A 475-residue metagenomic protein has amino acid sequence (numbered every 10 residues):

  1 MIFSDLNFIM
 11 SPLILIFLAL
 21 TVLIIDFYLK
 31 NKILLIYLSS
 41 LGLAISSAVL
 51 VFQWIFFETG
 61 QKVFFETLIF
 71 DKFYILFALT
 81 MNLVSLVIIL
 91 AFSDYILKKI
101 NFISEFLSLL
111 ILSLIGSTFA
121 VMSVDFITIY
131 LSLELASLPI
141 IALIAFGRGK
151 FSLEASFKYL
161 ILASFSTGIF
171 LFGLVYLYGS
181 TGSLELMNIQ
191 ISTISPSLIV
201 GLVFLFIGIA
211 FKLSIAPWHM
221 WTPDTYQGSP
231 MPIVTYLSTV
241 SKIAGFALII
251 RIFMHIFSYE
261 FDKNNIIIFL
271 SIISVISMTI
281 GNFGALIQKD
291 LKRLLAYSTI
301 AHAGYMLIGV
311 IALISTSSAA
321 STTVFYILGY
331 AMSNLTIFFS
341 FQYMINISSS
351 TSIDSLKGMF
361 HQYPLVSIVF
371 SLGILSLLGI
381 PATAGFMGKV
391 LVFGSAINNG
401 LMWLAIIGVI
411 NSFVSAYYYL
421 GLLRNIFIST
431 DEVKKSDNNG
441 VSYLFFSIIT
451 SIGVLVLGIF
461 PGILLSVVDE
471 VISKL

Functional and structural regions predicted by a protein language model:
M1-L475: Alpha-helical transmembrane segments of multi-pass membrane proteins predominantly involved in bioenergetics
